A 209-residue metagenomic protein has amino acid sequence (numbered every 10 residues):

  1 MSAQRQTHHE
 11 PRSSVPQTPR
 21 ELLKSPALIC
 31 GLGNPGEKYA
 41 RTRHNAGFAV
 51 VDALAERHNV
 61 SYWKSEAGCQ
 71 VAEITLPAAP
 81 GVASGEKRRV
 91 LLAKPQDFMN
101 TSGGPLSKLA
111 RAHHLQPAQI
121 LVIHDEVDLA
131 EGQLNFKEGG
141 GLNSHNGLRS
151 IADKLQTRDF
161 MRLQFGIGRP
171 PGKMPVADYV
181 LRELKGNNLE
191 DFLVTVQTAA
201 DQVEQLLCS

Functional and structural regions predicted by a protein language model:
S2-G139, R149, D153-L163, P170-P175 (+1 more regions): Nucleotide and nucleotide-moiety/phosphate-recognizing core
N135-G141, V180-L184: Short glycine-enriched, charge-decorated loop/helix-capping segments at active-site entrances that position
